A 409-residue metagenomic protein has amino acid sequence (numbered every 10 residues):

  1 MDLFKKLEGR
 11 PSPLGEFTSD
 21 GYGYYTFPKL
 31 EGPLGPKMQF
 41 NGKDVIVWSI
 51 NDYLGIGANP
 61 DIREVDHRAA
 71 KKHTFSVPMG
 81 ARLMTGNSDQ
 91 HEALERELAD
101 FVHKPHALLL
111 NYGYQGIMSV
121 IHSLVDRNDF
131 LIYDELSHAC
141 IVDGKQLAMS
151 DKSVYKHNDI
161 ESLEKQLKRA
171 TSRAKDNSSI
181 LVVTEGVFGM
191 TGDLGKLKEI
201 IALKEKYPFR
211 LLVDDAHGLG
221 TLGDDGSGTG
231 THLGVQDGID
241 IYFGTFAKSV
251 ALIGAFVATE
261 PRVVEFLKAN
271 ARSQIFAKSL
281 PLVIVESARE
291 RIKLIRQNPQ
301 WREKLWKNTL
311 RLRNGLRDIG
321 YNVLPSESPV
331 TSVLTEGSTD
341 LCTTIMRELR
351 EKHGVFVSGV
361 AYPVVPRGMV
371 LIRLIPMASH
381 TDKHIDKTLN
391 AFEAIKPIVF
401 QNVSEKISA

Functional and structural regions predicted by a protein language model:
G9-S76, F209: N-terminal "arm"/small-domain region of PLP-dependent enzymes with the aminotransferase-like
T26, R302-L312, D318-H353, P376-A378 (+1 more regions): Conserved PLP-binding catalytic core of the aspartate aminotransferase-like
P60, E64, K72, R96 (+3 more regions): PLP-dependent enzyme catalytic core of the Aspartate aminotransferase-like
E64, K71-Y112: Conserved N-terminal alpha-helix of the aminotransferase class I/II PLP-enzyme fold
V120-A139: Conserved PLP-anchoring active-site segment centered on the Schiff-base-forming lysine
S153, H157-V213: Active-site phosphate-binding strand-loop segment of PLP-dependent enzymes
T231-F266: Active-site PLP attachment segment
S279-N298, K304, N308-L310, R317-D318 (+1 more regions): Structural motif of enzymes handling amino- and sulfur-group chemistry
